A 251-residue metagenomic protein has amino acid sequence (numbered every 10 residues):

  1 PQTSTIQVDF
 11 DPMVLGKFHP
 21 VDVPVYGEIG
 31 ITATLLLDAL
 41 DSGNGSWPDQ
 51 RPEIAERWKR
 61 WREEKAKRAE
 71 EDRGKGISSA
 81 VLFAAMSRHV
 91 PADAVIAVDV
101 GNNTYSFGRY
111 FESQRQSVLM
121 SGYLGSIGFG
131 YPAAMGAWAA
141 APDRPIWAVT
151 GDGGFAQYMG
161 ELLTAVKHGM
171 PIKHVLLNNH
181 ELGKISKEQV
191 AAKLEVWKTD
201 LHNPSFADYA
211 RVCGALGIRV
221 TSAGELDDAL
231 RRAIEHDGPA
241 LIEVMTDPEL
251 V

Functional and structural regions predicted by a protein language model:
P1-I54: Glycine-rich, acidic loop regions that bind phosphate or pyrophosphate groups
Q7, A97, V149-T150: Generic enzyme active-site microenvironment
V8, D99, Q157: Replace "coordinates the UDP/GDP/TDP-sugar" with "coordinates nucleotide-activated sugar donors
G16-Y26, G30-L36, Y105-V251: Thiamine diphosphate
A33-N44, W58, R62-K65, S87-V90 (+5 more regions): Structural signal for hydrophobic packing residues in well-ordered secondary-structure cores of soluble enzyme domains
D49-E53, D99-V100, V244-M245: Short coil/turn segments at secondary-structure boundaries
E53-R62, D247-V251: A short, charged, Gly/Pro-tolerant segment at domain boundaries
E56-D143: Active-site diphosphate/adenylate-binding microenvironment
